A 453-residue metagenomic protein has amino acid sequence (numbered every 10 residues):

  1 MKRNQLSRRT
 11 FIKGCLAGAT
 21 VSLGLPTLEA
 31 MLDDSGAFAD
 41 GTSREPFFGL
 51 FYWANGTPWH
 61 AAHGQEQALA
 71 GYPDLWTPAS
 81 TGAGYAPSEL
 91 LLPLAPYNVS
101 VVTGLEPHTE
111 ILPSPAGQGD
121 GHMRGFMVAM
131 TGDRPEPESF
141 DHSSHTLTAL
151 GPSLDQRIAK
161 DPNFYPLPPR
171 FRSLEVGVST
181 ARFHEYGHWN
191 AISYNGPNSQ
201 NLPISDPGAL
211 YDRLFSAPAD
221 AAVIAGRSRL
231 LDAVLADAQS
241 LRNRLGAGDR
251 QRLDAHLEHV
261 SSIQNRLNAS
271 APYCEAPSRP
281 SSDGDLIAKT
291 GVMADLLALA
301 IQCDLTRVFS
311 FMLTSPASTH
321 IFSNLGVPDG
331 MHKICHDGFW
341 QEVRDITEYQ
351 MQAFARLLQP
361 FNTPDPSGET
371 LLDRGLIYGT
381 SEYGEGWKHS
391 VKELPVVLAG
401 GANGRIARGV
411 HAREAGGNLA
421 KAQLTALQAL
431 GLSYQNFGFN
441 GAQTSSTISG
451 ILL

Functional and structural regions predicted by a protein language model:
M1-L453: Ligand-binding pockets and gating/stacking loops
